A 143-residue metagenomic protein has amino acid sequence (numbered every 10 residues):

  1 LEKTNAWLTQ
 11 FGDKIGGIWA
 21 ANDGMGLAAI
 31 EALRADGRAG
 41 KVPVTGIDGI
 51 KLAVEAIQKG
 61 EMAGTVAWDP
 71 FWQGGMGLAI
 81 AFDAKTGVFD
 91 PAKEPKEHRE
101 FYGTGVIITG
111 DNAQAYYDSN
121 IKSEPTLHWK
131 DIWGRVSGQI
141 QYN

Functional and structural regions predicted by a protein language model:
L1-N143: A residue-level marker of the well-folded mature domains of exported/periplasmic proteins
